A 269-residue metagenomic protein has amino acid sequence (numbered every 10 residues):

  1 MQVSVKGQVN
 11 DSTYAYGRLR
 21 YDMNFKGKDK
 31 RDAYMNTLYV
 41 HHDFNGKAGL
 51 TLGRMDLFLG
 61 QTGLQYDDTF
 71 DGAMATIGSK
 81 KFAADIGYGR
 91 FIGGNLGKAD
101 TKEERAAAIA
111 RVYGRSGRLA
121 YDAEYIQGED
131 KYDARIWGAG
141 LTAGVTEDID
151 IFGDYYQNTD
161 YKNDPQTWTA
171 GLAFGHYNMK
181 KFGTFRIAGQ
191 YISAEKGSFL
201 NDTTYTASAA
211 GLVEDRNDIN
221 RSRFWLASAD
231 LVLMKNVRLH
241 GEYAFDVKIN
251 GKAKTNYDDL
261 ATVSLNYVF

Functional and structural regions predicted by a protein language model:
Q2-K98, K102-D122, W168-T203: Outer membrane beta-barrel
G27-K30, G117-A120, Y125, E129-F269: Outer-membrane beta-barrel pore domains
